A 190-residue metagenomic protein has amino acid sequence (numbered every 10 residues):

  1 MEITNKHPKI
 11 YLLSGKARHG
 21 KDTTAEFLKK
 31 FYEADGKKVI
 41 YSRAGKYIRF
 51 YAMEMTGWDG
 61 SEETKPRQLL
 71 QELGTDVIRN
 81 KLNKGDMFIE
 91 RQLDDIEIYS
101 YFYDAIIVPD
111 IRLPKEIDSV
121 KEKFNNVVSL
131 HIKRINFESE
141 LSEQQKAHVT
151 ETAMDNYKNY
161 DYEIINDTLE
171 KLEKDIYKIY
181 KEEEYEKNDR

Functional and structural regions predicted by a protein language model:
M1-Y11: Extreme N-terminal, non-catalytic leader segments that precede Walker-type/kinase nucleotide-binding cores
G15-K16: P-loop (Walker A) phosphate-binding loop of NTP-binding proteins
K21: Conserved lysine of the Walker
T24: Hydrophobic positions on the alpha1 helix immediately C-terminal to the Walker A/P-loop
K30-I40: Post-Walker A helix-loop "phosphate-sensing" segment adjacent to the P-loop in P-loop NTPases
I40-I106: ATP-dependent small-molecule kinase phosphotransfer cores that center on conserved nucleotide phosphate-binding segments
R91-A147: ATP-dependent NMP and nucleoside kinases share a basic, alpha-helical "lid"
K123, V128-R190: Small-molecule kinase domains that catalyze NTP-dependent phosphoryl transfer to phosphate-bearing small molecules
